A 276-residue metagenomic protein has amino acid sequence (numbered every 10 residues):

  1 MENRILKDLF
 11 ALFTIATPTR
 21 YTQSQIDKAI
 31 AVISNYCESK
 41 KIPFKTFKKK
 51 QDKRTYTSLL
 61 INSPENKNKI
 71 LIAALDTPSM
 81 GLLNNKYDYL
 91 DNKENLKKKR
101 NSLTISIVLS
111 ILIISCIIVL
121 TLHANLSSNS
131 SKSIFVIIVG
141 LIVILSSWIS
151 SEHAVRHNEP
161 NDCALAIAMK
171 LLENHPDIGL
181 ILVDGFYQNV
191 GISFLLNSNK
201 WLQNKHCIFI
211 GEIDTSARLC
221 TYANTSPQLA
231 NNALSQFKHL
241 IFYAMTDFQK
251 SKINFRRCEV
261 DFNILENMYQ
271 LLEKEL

Functional and structural regions predicted by a protein language model:
M1-L276: Secretory-pathway/membrane protein signature
